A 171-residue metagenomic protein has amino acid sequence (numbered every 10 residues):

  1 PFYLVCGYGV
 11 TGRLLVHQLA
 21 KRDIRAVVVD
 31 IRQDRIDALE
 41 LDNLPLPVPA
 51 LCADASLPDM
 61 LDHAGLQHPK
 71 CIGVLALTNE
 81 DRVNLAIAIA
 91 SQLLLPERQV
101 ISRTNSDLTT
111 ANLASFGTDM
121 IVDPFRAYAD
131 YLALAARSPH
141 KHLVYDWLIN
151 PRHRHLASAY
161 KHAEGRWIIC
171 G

Functional and structural regions predicted by a protein language model:
P1-G171: Cytosolic regulatory regions of ion transport systems
